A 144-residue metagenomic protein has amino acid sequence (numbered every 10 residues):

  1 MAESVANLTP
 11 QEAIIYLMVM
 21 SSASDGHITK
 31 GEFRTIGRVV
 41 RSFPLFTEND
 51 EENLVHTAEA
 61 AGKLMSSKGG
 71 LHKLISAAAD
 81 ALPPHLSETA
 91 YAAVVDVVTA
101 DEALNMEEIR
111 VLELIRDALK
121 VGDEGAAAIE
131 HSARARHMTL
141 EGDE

Functional and structural regions predicted by a protein language model:
M1-E144: Small-residue-enriched hydrophobic alpha-helices in membranes
